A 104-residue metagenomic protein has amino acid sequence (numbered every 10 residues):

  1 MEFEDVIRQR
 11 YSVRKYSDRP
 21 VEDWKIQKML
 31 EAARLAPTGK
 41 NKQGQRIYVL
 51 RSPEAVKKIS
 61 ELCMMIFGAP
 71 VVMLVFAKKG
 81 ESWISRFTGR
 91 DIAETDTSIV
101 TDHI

Functional and structural regions predicted by a protein language model:
M1-H103: Acidic, surface-exposed loops and disordered segments
